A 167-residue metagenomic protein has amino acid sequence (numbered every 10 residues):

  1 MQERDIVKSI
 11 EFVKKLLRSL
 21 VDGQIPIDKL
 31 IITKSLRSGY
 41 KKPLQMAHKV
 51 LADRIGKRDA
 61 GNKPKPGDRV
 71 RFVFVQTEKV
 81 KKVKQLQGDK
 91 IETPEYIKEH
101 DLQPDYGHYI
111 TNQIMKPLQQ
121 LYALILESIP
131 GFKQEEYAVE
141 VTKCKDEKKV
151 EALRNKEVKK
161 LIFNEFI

Functional and structural regions predicted by a protein language model:
M1-I167: DNA-dependent DNA polymerase catalytic subunits
